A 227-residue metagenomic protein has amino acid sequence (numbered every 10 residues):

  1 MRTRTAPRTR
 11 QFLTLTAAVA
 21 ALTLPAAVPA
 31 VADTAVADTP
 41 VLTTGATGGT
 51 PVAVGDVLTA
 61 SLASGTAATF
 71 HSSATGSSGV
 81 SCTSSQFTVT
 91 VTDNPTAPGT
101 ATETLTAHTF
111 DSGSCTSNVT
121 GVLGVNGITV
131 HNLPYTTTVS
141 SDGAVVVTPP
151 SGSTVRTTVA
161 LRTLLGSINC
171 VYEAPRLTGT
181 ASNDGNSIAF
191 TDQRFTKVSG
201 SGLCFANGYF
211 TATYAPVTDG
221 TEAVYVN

Functional and structural regions predicted by a protein language model:
M1-A32: Secretory targeting and sorting signals
A32-P98, F195-N227: N-terminal segment immediately downstream of the Sec signal-peptide cleavage site in secreted/extracellular proteins
A53-V54, T59-A63, A144-T158, N186-D192: Generic recognition of long tandem-repeat/solenoid scaffolds
G79-T178: Predominantly extracellular/secreted and cell-surface proteins with exposed, flexible low-complexity segments
L161-S167, E173-L203: Extracytosolic low-complexity repeat regions of secreted or lipid-anchored proteins
